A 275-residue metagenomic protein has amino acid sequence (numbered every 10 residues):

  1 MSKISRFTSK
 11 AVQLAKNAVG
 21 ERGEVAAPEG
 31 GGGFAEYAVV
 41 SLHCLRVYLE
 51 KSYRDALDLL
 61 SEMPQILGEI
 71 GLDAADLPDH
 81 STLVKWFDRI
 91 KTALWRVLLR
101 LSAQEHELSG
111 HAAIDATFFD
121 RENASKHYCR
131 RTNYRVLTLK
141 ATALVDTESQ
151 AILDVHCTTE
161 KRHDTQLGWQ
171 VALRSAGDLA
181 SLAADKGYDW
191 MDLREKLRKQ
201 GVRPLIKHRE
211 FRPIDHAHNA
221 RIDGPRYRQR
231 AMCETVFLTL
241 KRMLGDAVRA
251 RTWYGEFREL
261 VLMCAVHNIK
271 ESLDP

Functional and structural regions predicted by a protein language model:
M1-E29: Basic, low-complexity segments
A27-V40, L45-Y48, R54, D58 (+3 more regions): Polybasic low-complexity intrinsically disordered regions
L49-D55, L244-V248, I269-P275: Short helix-capping/linker segments at secondary-structure and domain boundaries
R54-L72: DNA-recognition alpha helix
E69-I70, E105-H106, S175, D223-P225: Short hydrophobic "helix-edge" motifs at membrane interfaces and signal-peptide entry regions
E69-I90: Major-groove recognition helix of helix-turn-helix-like DNA-binding domains
S181, K186-Y254: Helix-centered, glycine/charged polyanion-binding patches within enzymatic domains that contact phosphate-containing
Y254-P275: Charge-patterned, long linear interaction tracts outside catalytic cores
